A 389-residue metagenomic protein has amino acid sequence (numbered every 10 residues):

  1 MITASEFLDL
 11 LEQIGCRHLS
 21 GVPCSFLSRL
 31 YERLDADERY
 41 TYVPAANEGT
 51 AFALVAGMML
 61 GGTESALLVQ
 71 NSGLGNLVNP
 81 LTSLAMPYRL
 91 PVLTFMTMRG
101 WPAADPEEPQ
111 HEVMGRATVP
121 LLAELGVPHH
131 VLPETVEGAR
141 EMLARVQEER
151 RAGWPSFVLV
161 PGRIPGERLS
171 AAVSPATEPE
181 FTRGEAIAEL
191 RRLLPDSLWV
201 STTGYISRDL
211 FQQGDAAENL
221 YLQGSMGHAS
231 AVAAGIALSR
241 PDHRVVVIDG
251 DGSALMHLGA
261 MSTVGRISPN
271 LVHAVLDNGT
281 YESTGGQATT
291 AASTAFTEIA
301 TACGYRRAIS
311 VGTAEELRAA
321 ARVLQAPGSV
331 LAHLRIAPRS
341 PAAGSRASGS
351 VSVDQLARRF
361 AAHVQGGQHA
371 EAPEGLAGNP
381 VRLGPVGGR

Functional and structural regions predicted by a protein language model:
M1-A233, L238-H243, V311, S340 (+3 more regions): Thiamine diphosphate
T63, P80-T82, V92, H257-D277: A short alpha/beta connector and helix-capping loop motif
S72, H243-A254, G259-M261: DG-centered beta-turn motif at the end of beta-strands
D105, L276-G286: Long, charge-dense
H111-G115, M261, A288-T294: Charged helix-capping and loop-helix junction motifs
L143, G259, T313-Q325: A short, acidic, amphipathic alpha-helical segment used as a generic capping/interface helix at domain edges
V160, I248-D251, L276, L334: Active-site flanking residues adjacent to catalytic metal/cofactor-binding acidic residues
W199, V245-I248, A274: Residue-level marker for buried hydrophobic side chains located in beta-strands that build the well-ordered beta-sheet
